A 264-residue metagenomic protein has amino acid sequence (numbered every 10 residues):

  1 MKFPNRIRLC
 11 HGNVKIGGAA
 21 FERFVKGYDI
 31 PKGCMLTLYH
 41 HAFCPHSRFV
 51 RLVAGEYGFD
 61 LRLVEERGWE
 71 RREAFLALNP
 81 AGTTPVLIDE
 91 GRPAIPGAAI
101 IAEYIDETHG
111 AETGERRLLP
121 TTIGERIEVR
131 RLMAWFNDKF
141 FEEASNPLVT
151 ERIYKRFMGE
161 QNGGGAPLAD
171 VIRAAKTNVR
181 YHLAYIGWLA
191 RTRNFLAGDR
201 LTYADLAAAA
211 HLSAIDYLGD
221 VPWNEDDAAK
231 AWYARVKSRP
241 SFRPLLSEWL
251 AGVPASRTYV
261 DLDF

Functional and structural regions predicted by a protein language model:
I7, G12-P167, D263: GST-like domain detector, emphasizing the conserved glutathione-binding G-site in the N-terminal thioredoxin-like
H41, Y203, W249-L250: Short, solvent-exposed turn/loop segments enriched in Gly/Ser/Thr/Pro and often Arg
W69, L201, A251-G252: Positions that flank functional sites
A77, S238, S247: Phosphate-coordinating loops and pocket residues in cytosolic domains that bind phosphorylated ligands
G114-T121, E143-A144, F195-D199, N224 (+1 more regions): Short, hydrophobic secondary-structure boundary micro-motifs
F136-S238: GST-like fold's C-terminal all-alpha helical module
W249-F264: Acidic/histidine-enriched, glycine/proline-rich intrinsically disordered or flexible terminal extensions
